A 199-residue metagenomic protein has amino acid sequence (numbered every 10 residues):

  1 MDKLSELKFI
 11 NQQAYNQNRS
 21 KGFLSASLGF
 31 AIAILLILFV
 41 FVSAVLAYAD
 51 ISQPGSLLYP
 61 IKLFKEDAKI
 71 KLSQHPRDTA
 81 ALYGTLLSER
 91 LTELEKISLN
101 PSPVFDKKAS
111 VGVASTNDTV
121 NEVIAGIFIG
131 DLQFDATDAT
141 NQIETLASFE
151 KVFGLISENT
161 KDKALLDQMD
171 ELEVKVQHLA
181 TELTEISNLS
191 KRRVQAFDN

Functional and structural regions predicted by a protein language model:
M1-N199: Long, charged/polar, soluble alpha-helical segments
